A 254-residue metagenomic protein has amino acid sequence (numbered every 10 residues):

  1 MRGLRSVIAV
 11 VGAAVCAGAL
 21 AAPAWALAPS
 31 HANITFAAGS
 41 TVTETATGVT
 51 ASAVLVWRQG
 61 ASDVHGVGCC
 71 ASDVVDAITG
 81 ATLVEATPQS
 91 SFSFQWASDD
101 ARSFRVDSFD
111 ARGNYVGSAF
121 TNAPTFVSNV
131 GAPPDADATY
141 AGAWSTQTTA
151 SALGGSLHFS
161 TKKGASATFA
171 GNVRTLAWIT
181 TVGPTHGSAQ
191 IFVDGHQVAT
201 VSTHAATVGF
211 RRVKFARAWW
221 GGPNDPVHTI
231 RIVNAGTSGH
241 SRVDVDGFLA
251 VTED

Functional and structural regions predicted by a protein language model:
R2-A26: Secretory targeting and sorting signals
A26-V75, T79-D254: Glycan-recognition surfaces in beta-rich domains, encompassing non-catalytic CBMs and lectin-like receptor-binding
